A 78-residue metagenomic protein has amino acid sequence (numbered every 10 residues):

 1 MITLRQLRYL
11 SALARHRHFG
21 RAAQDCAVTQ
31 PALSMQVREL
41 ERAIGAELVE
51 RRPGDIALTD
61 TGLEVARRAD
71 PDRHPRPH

Functional and structural regions predicted by a protein language model:
M1-Q36, E50, V65: N-terminal short secondary-structure element
I2-T3, V37, I44, P53-D55 (+1 more regions): Short, structured secondary-structure boundary patches
L7, A43-I44, V65-H78: Alpha-helical linker/hinge and terminal dimerization helices associated with HTH transcriptional regulators
A12, D55-L58, V65, D72: Alpha-helix initiation/capping motif
G20, A27, A57, D72-R76: Intrinsic disorder/low-complexity detector
E41-L58, L63: A short LG(V/I)-centered, amphipathic sequence patch enriched for acidic residue(s) preceding the LG motif
